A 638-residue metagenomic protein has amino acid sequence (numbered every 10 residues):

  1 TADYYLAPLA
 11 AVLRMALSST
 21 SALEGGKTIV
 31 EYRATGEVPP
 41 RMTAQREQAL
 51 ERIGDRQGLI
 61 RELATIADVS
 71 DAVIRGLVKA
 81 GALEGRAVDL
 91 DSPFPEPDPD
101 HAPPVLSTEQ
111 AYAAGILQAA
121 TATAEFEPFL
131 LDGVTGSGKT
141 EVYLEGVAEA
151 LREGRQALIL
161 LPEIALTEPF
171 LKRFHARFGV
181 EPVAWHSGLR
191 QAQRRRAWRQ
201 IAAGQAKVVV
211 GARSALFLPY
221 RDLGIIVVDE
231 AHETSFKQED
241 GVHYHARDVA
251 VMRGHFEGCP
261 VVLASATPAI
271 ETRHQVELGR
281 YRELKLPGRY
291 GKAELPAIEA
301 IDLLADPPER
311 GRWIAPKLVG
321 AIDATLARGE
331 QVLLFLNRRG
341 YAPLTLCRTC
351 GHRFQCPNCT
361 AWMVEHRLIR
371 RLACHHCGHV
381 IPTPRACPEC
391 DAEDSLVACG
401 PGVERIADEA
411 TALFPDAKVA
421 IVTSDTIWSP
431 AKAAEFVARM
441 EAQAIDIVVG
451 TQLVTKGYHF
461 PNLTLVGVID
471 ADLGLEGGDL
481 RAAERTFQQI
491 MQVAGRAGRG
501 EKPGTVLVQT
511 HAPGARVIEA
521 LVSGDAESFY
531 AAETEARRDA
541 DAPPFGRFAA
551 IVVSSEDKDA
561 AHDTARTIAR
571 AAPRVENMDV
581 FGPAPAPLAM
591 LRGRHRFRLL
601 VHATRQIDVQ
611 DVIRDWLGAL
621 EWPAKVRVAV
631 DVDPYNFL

Functional and structural regions predicted by a protein language model:
T1-S265, T272, E277-A293, L326-A327 (+6 more regions): Accessory, non-ATPase domains that flank or precede helicase/AAA+ motor cores in DNA-metabolism machines
R14, S18-P40, E299, L304 (+7 more regions): Accessory helical-bundle/CTD segments and flexible terminal tails appended to RecA-like ATPase motors
Q57-I60, T65, A361, R371-H376 (+3 more regions): Conserved nucleotide-binding/hydrolysis modules and their immediate coupling elements across P-loop/ASCE NTPase motors
T140, R155-F170, I322-R348, L396-A407 (+1 more regions): Conserved strand-helix element at the start of the C-terminal RecA-like helicase core
Q156-L158, F178-L189, Q355-N358, V364-R367 (+3 more regions): Conserved RecA-like helicase motor-core motifs
P182-Q191, E233-Y244, L304-R312, S395-C399 (+2 more regions): Flexible beta-alpha connector loops of hexameric P-loop NTPases
Q191-A192, A203-A206, D240, H245 (+4 more regions): Cys/His-rich Zn2+-binding cysteine-cluster or related metal-binding knuckle/ribbon modules and their
R199-R221, A434-G457: Conserved two-lobed SF2 helicase motor
